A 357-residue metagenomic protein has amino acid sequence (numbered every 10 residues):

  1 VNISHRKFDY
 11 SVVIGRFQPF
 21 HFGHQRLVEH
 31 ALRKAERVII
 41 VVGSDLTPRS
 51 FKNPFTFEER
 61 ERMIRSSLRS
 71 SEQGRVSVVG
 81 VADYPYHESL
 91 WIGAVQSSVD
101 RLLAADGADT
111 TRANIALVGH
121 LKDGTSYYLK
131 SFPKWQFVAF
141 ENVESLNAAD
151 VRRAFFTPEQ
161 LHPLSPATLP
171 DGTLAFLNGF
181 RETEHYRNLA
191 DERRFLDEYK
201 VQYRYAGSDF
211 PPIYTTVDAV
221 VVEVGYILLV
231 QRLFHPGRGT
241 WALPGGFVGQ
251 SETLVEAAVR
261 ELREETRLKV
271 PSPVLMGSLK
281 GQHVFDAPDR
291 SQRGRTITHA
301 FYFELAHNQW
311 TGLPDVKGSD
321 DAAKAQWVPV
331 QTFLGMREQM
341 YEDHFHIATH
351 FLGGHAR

Functional and structural regions predicted by a protein language model:
V1-Y199: Nucleotidyltransferase catalytic core that binds NTPs
S50, T157-L196, P236-G239, G294 (+1 more regions): Nudix hydrolase/Nudix homology domain
S77-V79, Q136-V138, K280-Q282, A325-P329: General small-molecule cofactor/ligand-binding pocket signal
G119-D123, R232-L233, H299: Short, well-ordered beta-to-alpha junction loops that form the rim of enzyme active sites and present histidine/acidic
D197-L243, V270, L305: N-terminal strand-loop-strand
V222, V259, R267-L313: Active-site segment of metal-dependent pyrophosphate-handling enzymes, primarily the Nudix hydrolase catalytic core
W241-E252: Short histidine-centered catalytic/ligand-binding loop motif
P244, A258, L262: Hydrophobic alpha-helical positions that pack around
